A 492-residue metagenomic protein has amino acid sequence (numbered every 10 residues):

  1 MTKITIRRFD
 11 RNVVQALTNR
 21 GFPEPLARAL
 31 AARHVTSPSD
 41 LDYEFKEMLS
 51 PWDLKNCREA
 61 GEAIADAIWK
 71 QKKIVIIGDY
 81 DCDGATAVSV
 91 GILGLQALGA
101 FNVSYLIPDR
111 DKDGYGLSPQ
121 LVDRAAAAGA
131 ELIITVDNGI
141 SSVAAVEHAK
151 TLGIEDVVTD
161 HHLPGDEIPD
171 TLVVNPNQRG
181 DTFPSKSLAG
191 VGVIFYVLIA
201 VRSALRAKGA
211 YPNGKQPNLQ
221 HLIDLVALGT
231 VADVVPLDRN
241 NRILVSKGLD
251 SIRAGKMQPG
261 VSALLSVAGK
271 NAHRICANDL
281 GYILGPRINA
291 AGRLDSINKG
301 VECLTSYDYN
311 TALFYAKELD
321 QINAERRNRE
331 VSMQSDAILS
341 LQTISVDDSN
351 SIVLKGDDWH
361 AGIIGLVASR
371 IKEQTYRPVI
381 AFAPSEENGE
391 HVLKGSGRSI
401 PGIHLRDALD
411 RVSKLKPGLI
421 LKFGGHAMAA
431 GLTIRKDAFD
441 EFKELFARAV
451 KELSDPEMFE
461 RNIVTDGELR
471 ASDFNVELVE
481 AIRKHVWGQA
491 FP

Functional and structural regions predicted by a protein language model:
T2-K3: Long, low-complexity, intrinsically disordered regions
R7-L132, L152, S203-A438, E468: Hydrophobic helix-and-loop "lid/oligomerization" segment in the mid-to-C-terminal part of catalytic domains
D123-V191, F195-P212: Active-site cavity-forming subdomains of large catalytic enzyme subunits
I134, K436-K443, A447: Glycine-rich and small/hydrophobic secondary-structure elements
A144-H148, V367-R370, A481: A short acidic, amphipathic alpha-helical/loop segment
D250, A254, Q258, K451-P492: A contiguous loop/helix-start segment that scaffolds small-molecule binding in enzyme catalytic cores
L409-V412, K443-V450: Short amphipathic alpha-helices in soluble, non-transmembrane regions that often serve as interface/regulatory elements
L415-I420, R448-D455: A common structural junction motif
